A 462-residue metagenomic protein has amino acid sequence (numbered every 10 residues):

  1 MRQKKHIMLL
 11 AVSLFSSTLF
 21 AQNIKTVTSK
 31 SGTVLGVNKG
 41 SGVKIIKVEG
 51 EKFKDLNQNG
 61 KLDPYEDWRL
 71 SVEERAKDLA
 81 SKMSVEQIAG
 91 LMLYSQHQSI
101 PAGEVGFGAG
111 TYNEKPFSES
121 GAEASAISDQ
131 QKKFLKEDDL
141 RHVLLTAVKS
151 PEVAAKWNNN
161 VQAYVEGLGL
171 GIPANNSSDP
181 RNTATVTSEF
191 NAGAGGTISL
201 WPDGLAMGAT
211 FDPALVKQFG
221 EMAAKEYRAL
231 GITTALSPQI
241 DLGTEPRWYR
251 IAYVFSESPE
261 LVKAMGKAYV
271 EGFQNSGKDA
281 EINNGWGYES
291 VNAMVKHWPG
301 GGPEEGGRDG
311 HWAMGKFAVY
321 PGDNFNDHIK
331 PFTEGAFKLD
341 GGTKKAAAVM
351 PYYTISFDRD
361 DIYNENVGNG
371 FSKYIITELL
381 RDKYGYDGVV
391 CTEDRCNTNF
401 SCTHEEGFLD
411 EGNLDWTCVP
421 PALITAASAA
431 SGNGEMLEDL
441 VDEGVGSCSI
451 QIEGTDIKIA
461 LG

Functional and structural regions predicted by a protein language model:
M1-M8: Bacterial N-terminal signal peptides that target proteins for export
L9-T18: Bacterial N-terminal signal peptides
Q22-G462: Glycoside hydrolase catalytic-domain context in secreted enzymes
